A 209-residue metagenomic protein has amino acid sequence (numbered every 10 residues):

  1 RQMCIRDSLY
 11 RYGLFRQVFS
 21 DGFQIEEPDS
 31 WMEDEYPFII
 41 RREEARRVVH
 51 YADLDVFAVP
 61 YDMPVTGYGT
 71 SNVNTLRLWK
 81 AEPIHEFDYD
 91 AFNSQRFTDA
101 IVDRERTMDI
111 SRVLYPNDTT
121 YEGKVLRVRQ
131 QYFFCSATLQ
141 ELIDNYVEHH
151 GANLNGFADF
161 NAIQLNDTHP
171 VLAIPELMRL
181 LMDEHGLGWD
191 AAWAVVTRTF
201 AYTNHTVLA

Functional and structural regions predicted by a protein language model:
R1-I5: Short, small-residue-biased leader/transition segments that mark boundaries at the very start of proteins
R6, A152-F157, D190-V195: Short, glycine/acidic-rich hinge or "gate" loops at secondary-structure transitions that mediate conformational
R6-Q17: Beta-rich nucleic-acid/ligand-interaction surfaces
Q17-E35, L187: Acidic, His- and aromatic-enriched active-site or binding-groove loops in soluble protein domains that engage sugars
E35-T168, A209: Active-site cores of enzymes that catalyze phosphoryl transfer or operate on phosphate-rich substrates
F134-I143, P175-H185: Alpha-helical support elements that line or immediately flank enzyme active sites and cofactor-binding pockets
I163-E176, T199-T203: Core structural elements
M178-A209: Extended, well-ordered alpha-helical scaffold/bundle regions in very large, multi-domain proteins
